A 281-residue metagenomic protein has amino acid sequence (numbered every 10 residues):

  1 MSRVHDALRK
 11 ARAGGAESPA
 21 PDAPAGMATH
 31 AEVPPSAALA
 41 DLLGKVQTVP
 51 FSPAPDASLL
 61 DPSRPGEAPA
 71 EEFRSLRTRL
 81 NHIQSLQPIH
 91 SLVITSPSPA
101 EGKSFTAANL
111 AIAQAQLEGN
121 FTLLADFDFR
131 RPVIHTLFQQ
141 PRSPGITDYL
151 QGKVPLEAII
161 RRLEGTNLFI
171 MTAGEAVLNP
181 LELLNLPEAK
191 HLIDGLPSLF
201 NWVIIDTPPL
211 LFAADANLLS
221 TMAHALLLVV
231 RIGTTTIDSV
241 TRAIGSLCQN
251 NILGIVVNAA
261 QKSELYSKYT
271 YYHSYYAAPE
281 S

Functional and structural regions predicted by a protein language model:
M1-R79: Acidic-aromatic/histidine active-site loop/patch
E17-V33, T241-S281: Hydrophobic micro-sites
T48-T78, H82-S85, P97-E101, N120-N201 (+3 more regions): P-loop/Walker-type NTP enzyme "switch/lid" segment
P88-L92: Pre-Walker A (Motif I) flank of P-loop NTPase domains
V93-T95, T172-A173, I205-D206, L228-R231 (+1 more regions): Conserved beta-strand segments of the P-loop GTPase G domain that flank and frequently precede/overlap
T106, L110: Hydrophobic positions on the alpha1 helix immediately C-terminal to the Walker A/P-loop
G119-N120, M222-A225, Q249-L253: Short glycine-/polar-rich loops that comprise or flank the Walker A/P-loop and associated switch/sensor motifs
T207-F212, A223-V240: Conserved Switch II/interswitch segment of TRAFAC-class P-loop GTPases
